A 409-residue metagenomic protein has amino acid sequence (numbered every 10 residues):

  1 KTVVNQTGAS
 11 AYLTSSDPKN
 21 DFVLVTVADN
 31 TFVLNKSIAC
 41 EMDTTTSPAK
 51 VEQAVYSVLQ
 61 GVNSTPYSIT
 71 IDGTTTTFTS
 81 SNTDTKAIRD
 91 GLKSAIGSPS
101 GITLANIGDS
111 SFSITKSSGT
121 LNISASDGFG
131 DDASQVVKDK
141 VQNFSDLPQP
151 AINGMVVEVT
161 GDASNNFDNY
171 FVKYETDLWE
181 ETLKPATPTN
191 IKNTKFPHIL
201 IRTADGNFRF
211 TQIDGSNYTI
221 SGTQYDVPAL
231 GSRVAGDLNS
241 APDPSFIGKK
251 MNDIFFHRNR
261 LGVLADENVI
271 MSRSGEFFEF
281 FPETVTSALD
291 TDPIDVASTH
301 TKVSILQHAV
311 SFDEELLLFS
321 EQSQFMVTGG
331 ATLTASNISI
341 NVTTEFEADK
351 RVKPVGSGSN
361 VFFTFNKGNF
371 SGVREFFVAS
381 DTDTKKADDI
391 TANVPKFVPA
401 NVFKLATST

Functional and structural regions predicted by a protein language model:
K1-D29, N35, V55-A133, V137-E180 (+1 more regions): Extended, beta-strand-rich, solvent-exposed assembly scaffolds of outer structural proteins
K1-Q6, G215-G236, L264-T291, V327-T332: Beta-propeller domains
K19-F22, A28-D29, G248-N252, H300-H308 (+1 more regions): Signature of short aromatic-glycine-proline-rich micro-motifs recurring in repeat-based ectodomains
N20-C40, L316-F319, F325-M326: Elongated alpha-helical scaffolds
Y170-N239: Long, low-complexity, polar/charged, intrinsically disordered or flexibly structured peripheral segments
S221-K249, V285-K302, D388, V394-V398: A short helix->beta-strand "capping" segment at the edge of beta-propeller domains
P242-E267, V303-V310: Beta-strand-rich domains and repeat architectures in extracellular enzymes and scaffolds, especially beta-propellers
N268, G275, A297-T409: Beta-sheet-dominated scaffold domains
